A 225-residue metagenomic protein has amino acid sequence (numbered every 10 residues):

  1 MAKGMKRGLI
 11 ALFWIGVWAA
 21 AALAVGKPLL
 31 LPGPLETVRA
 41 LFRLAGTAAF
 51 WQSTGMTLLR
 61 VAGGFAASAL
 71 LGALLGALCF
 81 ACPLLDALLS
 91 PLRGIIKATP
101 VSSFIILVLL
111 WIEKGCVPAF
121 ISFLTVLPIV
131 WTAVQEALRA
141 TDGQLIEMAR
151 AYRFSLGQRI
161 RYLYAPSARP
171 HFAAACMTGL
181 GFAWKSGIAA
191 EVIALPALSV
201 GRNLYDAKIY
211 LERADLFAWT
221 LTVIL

Functional and structural regions predicted by a protein language model:
M1-T57: N-terminal, non-cleaved signal-anchor transmembrane helix
K3, L70-L110, T132-E136, T141 (+1 more regions): Cytoplasmic-entry segments and transmembrane alpha-helices of multi-pass inner-membrane transporters
T47-A81: Transmembrane alpha-helix signature in integral membrane proteins
F50, T54, L58, L88-I95 (+5 more regions): Hydrophobic alpha-helical elements at and bordering transmembrane segments of multi-pass membrane proteins
Q52-R60, L110-V130, A168-A173, D215-T222: Loop-to-helix entry region at the N-terminal start of transmembrane alpha-helices in multi-pass membrane transporters
F120-L124, L156-A190, L221-T222: Transmembrane alpha-helices
A133-F172, L204: Short cytoplasmic-facing helical segments at TM-TM junctions of multi-pass membrane proteins
V200-L225: Hydrophobic alpha-helical transmembrane segments of polytopic membrane proteins
